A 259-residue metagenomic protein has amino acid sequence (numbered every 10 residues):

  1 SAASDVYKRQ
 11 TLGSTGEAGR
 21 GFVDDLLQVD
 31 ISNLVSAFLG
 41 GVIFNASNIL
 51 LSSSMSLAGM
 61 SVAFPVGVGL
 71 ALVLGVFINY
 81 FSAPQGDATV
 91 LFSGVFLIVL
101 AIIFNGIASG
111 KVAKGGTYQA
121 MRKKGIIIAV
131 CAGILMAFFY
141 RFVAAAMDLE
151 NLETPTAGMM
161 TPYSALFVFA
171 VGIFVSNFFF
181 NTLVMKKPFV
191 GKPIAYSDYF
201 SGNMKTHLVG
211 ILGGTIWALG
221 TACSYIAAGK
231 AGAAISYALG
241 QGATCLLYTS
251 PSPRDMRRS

Functional and structural regions predicted by a protein language model:
S1-V42, N48-S53, S93, L100-F138 (+1 more regions): Membrane-interface interhelical linkers
A2-A3, Y7, Y248-S259: Single conserved hydrophobic/aromatic residue that forms the stacking wall/gate of nucleotide- or nucleobase-binding
E17, P84-G86: Juxtamembrane/interface motifs at transmembrane-helix termini
S52, S56-S82, S93, V171 (+1 more regions): Specific alpha-helical transmembrane segments that line the substrate/conduction pathway and gating interfaces
G75-A83, T215-A222: Hydrophobic alpha-helical transmembrane segments of integral membrane proteins
G86-V95: Loop-to-transmembrane alpha-helix initiation sites
